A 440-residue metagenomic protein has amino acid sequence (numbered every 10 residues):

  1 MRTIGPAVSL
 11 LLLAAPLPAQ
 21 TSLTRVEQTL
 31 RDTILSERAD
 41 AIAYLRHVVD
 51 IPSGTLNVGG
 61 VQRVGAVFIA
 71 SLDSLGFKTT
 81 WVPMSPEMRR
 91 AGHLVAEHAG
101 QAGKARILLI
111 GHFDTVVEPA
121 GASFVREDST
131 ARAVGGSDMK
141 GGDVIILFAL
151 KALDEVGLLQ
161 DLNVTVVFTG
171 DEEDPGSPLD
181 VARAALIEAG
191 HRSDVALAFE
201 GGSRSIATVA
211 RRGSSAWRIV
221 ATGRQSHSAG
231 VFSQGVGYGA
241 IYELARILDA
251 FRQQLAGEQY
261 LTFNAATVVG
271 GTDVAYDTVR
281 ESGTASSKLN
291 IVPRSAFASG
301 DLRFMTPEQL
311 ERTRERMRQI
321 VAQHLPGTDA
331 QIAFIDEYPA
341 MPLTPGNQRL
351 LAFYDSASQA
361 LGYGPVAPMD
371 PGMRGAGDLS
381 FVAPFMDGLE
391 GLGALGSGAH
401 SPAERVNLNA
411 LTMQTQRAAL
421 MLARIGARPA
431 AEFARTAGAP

Functional and structural regions predicted by a protein language model:
M1-V8: Bacterial N-terminal signal peptides that target proteins for export
A14-P16: N-terminal signal peptide c-region/cleavage motif recognized by signal peptidases
Q20-G136, D154-Q160: Acidic/His- and Gly-rich active-site-bordering loop/insert found across diverse amide/peptide-bond hydrolases
Q20-T29, S53-G54, S74, R218 (+1 more regions): Metal-dependent amide/peptide-bond hydrolase catalytic core, centered on the "pita-bread" metallohydrolase fold
I42-R46, Q62-G65, I69, L147 (+6 more regions): Extracytoplasmic/secreted envelope proteins and their assembly/folding machinery, especially bacterial periplasmic
D114-E127, A210-A221, S356: Acidic-glycine-rich active-site phosphate/pyrophosphate-binding loop
E127, L150-T165, F251-Y260, I425-A430: Phosphate-handling active-site elements
M139-S214, G270-R280, F433: Acidic/histidine-rich catalytic neighborhood of metal-dependent amide-processing enzymes
